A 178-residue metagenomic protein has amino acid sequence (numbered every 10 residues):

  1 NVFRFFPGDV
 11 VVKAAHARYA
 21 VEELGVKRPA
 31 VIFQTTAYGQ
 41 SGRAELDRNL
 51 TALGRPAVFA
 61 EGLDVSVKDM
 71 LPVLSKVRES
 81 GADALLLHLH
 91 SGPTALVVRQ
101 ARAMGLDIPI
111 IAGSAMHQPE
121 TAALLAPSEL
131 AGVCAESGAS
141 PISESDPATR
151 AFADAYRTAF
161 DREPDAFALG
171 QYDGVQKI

Functional and structural regions predicted by a protein language model:
N1-G105, P141-A151: Extracellular/periplasmic Venus flytrap/periplasmic-binding protein
V98-Y172: Extracellular/periplasmic periplasmic-binding protein-like sensory domains
V175-I178: Non-catalytic, well-ordered alpha-helical segments in soluble enzyme domains
